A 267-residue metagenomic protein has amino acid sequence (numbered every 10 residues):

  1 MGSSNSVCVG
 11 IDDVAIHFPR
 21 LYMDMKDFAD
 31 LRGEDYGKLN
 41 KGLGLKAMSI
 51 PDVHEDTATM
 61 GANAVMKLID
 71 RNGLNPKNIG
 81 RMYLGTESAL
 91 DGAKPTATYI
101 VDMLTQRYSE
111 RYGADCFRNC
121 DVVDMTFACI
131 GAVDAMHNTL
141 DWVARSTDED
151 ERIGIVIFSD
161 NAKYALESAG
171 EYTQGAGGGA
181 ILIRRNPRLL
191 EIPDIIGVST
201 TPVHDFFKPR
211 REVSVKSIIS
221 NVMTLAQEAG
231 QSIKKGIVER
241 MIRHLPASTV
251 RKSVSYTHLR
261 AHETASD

Functional and structural regions predicted by a protein language model:
M1-H54, E171-Y256: Condensing-enzyme catalytic core mediating Claisen C-C bond formation in acyl metabolism
A64-I79, T249-L259: Phosphate/pyrophosphate-binding loops at sites that engage ATP/ADP/AMP, CoA/4′-phosphopantetheine, polyphosphate
D70-G80, R107-D121, V143-I157, S266: Structural signature of cysteine-dependent C-C bond-forming condensing enzymes
P76-K94, I100: Membrane helical hairpin/interfacial module
G85-D91, T126-G131, F158-K163, N186: Acidic, glycine-rich active-site loops and adjacent beta-strand->loop/helix elements that engage anionic groups
P95-E110, L140-R145, G170-G175: A glycine- and small-aliphatic-rich helix-loop capping segment at beta-alpha/alpha-beta transitions that lines
V123-E151, T173-Q174, I181-P187: Active-site-proximal alpha-helical scaffold in enzymes
H258-D267: Single conserved hydrophobic/aromatic residue that forms the stacking wall/gate of nucleotide- or nucleobase-binding
